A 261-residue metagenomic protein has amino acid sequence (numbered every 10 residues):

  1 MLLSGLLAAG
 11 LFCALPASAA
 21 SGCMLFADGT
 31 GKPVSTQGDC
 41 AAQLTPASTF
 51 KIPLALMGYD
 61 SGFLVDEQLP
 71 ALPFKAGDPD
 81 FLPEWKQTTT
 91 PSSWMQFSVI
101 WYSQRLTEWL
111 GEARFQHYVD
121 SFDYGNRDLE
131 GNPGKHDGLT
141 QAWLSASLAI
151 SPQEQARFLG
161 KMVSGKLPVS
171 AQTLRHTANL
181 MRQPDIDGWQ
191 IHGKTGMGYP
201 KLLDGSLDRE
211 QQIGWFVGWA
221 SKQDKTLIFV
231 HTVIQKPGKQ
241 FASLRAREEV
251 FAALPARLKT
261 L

Functional and structural regions predicted by a protein language model:
S4-A14: Bacterial N-terminal signal peptides
A17-G38, V217-S221, H231: A short, well-structured edge-of-sheet supersecondary motif
A19-S21, D39-A41, T45, T49-F50 (+9 more regions): Extracytoplasmic
T36-A41, Q87-T88, Q96-S103, G134-W143 (+1 more regions): Flexible glycine/proline-enriched surface loops and loop-helix/loop-strand junctions
C40-Q43, E108-G111, V163-L261: Structured C-terminal helix/loop/strand segments within mature extracytoplasmic catalytic/sensor domains
L44-Q68, W94, Q155, F229: Active-site SXXK
D60-G77, V169-L174: Short, well-structured active-site flanking segments
L82-P83, Q87, P91, T107-V163: Mid-domain, small-residue-enriched loop/turn segments at the edges of structured enzyme/sensor domains
